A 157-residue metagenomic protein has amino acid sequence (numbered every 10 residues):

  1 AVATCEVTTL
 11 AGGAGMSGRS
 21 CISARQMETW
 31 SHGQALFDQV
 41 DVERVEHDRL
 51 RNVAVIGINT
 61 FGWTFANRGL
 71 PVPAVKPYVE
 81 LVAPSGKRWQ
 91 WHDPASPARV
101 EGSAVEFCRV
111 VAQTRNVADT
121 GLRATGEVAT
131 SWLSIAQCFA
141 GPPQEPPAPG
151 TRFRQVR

Functional and structural regions predicted by a protein language model:
V2-R157: Structured surface interface patches that mediate subunit assembly and partner/cofactor docking
